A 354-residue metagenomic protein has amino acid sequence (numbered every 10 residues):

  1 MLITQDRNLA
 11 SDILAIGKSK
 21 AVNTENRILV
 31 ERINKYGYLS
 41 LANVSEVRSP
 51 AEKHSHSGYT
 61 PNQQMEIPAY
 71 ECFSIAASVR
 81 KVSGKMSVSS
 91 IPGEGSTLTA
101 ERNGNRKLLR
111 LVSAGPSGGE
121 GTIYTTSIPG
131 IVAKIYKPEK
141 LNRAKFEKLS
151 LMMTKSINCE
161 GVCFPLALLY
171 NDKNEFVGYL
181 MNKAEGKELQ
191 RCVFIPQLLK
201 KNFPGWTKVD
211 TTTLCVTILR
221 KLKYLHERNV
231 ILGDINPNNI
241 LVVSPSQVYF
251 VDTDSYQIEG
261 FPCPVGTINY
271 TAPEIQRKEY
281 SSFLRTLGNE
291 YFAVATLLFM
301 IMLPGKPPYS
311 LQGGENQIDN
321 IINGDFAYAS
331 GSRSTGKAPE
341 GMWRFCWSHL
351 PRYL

Functional and structural regions predicted by a protein language model:
M1-A76: Nuclease catalytic cores that cleave nucleic-acid phosphodiester bonds, predominantly acidic two-metal-ion
K81-P129, K134-N142, N158-C159: ATP-binding glycine-rich phosphate-binding loop
S150-V162: Structural motif at the C-terminus of the N-lobe alphaC helix and the adjacent alphaC-beta4 loop of the Hanks-type
C163-L214: Conserved structural core of kinase catalytic domains
L222-V243: Catalytic-loop of the protein kinase fold
N239-T253: Conserved protein kinase catalytic/activation segment
P262-E279: Conserved activation segment of eukaryotic-like protein kinases, specifically the C-terminal portion of the activation
L298-H349: Conserved C-lobe activation region of Hanks-type protein kinase-like domains
